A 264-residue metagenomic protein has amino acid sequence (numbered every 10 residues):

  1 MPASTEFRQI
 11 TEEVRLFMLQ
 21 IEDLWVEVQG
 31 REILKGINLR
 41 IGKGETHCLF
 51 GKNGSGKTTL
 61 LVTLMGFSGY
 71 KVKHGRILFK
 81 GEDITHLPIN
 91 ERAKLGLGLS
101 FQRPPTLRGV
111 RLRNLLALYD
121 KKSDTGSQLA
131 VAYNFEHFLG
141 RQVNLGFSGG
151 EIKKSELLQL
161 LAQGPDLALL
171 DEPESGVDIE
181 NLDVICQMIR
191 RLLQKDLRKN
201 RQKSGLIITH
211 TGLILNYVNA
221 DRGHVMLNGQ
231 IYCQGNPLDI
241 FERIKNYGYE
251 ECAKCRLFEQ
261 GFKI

Functional and structural regions predicted by a protein language model:
L19-I21, L34-G36: Conserved structural motif at the start of ABC-family nucleotide-binding domains
F50-K52: The feature captures the beta-strand-to-loop junction immediately N-terminal to the Walker
M65: Helix-to-loop junction immediately C-terminal to a conserved catalytic motif
K71-K73, D83-G98, I244: ABC ATPase NBD coupling module
K73-E82, A130: Conserved ABC transporter NBD signature motif
L99-R103, R108-T125: Q-loop/switch helix immediately C-terminal to the Walker
L169-P173, E180: Walker B catalytic motif
R222, M226, Q230-K254: Conserved beta-strand-loop-alpha-helix hinge in the C-terminal portion of ABC ATPase nucleotide-binding domains
